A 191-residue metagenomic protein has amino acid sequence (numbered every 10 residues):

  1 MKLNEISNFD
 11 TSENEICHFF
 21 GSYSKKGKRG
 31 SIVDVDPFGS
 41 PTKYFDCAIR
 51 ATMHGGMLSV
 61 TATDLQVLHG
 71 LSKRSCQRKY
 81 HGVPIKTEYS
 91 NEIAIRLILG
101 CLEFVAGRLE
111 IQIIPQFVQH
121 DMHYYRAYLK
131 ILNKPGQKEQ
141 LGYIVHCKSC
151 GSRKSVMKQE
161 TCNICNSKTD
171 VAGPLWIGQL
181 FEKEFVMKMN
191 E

Functional and structural regions predicted by a protein language model:
M1-E191: SAM-dependent transferase fold signal centered on methyltransferase-like domains, encompassing both Class I
